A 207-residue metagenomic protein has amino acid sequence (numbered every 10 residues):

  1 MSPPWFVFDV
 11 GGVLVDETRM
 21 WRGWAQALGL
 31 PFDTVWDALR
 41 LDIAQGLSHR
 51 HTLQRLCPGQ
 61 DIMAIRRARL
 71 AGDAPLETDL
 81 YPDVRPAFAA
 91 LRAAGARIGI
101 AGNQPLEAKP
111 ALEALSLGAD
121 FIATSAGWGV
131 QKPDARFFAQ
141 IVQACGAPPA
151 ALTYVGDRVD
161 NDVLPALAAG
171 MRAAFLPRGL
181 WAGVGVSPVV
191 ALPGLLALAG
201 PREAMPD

Functional and structural regions predicted by a protein language model:
M1-F8, M63, T78, R85-D207: Asp-based, Mg2+/Mn2+-dependent phosphohydrolase catalytic module
S2-A90, A94-A96, K109: N-terminal helical cap/lid subdomain that shapes the substrate entry/recognition surface in HAD-like hydrolases
